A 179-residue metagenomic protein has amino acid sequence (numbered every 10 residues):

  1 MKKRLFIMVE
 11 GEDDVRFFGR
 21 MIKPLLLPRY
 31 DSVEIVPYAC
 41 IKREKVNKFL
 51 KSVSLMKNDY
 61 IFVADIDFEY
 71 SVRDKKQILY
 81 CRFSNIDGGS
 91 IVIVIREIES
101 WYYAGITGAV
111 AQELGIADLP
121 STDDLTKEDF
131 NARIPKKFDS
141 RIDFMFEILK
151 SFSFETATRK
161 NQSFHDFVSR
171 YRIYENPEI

Functional and structural regions predicted by a protein language model:
M1-K2, V15-V36, E44-I61, I66-I179: C-terminal accessory helical subdomains adjacent to catalytic cores in phosphodiester- and nucleotide-handling enzymes
R4-M8: Conserved beta-strand elements of the Class I
V9-D13: Acidic donor-binding loop at a coil-to-helix junction in glycosyltransferase catalytic cores that engages
